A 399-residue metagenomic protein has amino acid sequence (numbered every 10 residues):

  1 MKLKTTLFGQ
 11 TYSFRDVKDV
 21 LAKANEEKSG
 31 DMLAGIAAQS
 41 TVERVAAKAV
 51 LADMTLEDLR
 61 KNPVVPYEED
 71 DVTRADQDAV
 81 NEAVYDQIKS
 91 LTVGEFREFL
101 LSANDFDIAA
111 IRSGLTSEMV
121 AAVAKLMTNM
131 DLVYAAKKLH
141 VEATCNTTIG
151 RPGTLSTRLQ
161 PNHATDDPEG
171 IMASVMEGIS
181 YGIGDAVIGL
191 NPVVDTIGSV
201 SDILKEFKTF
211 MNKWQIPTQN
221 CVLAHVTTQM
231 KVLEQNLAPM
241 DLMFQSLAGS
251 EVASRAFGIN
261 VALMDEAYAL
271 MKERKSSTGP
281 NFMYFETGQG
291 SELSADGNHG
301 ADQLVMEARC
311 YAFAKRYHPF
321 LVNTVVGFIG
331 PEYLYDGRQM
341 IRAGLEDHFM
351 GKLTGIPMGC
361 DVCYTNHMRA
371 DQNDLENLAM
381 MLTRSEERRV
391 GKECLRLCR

Functional and structural regions predicted by a protein language model:
M1-L139: Long, compositionally biased, glycine/small-hydrophobic-enriched stretches that function as flexible linkers, tethers
N62-V72, L139-H163, F282-S294, G359-C360: N-terminal small/glycine-rich loop or linker at the start of catalytic domains across soluble metabolic enzymes
I111-T116, V123, M127, V187-L204 (+1 more regions): Glycine-rich, proline-tolerant flexible connector loops at the mouths of alpha/beta enzymes
V133-K137, R151-P152, T157, I197-H225 (+2 more regions): Alpha-helix-loop-beta-strand connector modules within alpha/beta enzyme cores
G153-N162, D185-G189, I216-A224, D241-Q245 (+4 more regions): Hydrophobic faces of well-ordered beta-strands that scaffold small-molecule active sites in alpha/beta enzyme cores
L155-G170, L293-D302, Y364-N373: Active-site mouth loops of central-metabolism enzymes
D167-E177, Q229-E234, L304-C310, D374-A379: Short, acidic/polar
E387-C394: Conserved small/polar residues in nucleotide/adenosyl-binding loops
